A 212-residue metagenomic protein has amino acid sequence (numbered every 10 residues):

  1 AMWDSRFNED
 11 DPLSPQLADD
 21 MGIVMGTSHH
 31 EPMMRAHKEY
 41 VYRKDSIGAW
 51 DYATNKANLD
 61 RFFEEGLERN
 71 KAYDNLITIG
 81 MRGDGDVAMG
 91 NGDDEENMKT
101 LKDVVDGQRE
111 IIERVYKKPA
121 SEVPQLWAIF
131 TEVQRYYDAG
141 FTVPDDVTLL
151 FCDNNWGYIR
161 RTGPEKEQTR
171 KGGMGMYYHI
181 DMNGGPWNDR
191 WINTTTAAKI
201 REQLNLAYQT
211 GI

Functional and structural regions predicted by a protein language model:
A1, K44-A49, D84-E95, I180-N193: Glycine- and acidic
A1-D4, M25-S28, I77-I79, Q125-W127 (+3 more regions): Hydrophobic faces of well-ordered beta-strands that scaffold small-molecule active sites in alpha/beta enzyme cores
A1-M21, S28, T195, N205-A207: A conserved hydrophobic secondary-structure block that centers on an alpha-helix together with its immediately flanking
M2, D153-G157, P164-I212: Structured mid-domain segments that build the active-site/substrate or prosthetic-cofactor binding neighborhood
R6-D10, I129-V133, T194-I200: Short, glycine/acidic-rich beta->alpha junctions
P15-D20, K56-K171, I192: Gly/Pro-rich turn-and-neighbor structural signature
A18-S46, D60-F63, L204, Q209: Catalytic or ion-translocation cores adjacent to nucleophile or general acid/base/metal-coordination motifs in diverse
G48-N58: Phosphate/diphosphate-binding loops
